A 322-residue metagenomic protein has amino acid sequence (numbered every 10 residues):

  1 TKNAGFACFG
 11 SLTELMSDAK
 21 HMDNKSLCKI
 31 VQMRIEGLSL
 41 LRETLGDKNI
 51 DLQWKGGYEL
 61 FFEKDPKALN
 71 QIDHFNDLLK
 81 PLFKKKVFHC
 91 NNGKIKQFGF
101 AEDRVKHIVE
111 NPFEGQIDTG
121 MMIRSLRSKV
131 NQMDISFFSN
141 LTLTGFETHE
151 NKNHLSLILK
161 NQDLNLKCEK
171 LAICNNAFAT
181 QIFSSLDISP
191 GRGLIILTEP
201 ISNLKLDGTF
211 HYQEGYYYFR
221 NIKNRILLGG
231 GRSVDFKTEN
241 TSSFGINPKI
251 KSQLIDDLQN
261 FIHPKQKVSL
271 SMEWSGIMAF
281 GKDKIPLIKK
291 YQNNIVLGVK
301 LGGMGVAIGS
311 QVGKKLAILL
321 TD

Functional and structural regions predicted by a protein language model:
K2-Q32: Glycine-rich active-site loop/strand segments that organize a redox cofactor
S11, N175-N176, V299: Glycine-rich, N-terminal phosphate-binding loop of Rossmann-like dinucleotide-binding domains
T13-S17, E43-S125: Flavin (FAD/FMN) cofactor-binding and adjacent substrate-gating region of FAD-dependent oxidoreductase domains
S26-I35, F62-L69, V109-S128, S243-I250 (+1 more regions): Short beta-strand to alpha-helix junction loop
E102-K170, C174: Helical element adjacent to the flavin cofactor pocket in flavoenzyme catalytic cores
F113, N260, P264-D322: C-terminal catalytic lobe of FAD-dependent flavoproteins
L157-L206: Central helical "cap/lid" subdomain
S202-N203, N240-S275: Flavin-binding catalytic cores
